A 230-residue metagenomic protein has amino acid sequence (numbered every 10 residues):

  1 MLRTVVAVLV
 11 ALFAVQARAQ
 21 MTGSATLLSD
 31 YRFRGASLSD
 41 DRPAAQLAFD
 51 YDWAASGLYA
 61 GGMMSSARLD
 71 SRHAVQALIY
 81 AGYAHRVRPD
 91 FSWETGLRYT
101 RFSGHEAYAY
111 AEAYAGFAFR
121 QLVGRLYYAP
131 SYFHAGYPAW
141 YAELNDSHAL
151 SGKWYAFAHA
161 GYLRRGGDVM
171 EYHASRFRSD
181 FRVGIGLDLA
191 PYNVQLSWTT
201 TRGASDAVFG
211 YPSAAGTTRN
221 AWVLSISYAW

Functional and structural regions predicted by a protein language model:
A19-R68: Short glycine/proline- and aromatic-enriched beta-strand/turn motifs that initiate or cap beta-hairpins
M21-A25, L58-G62, I79, W93-T95 (+6 more regions): Transmembrane beta-strands of outer-membrane beta-barrel proteins
A25-S29, L47-Y51, A81-Y83, L97 (+4 more regions): Residues on the lipid-exposed face of transmembrane beta-strands in outer-membrane beta-barrel proteins
T26-D30, M63-A67, A84, R98-F102 (+5 more regions): Outer-membrane beta-barrel pore domains and translocons
D41-A45, H73-A77, F91, A107-A113 (+5 more regions): Residues that define the transmembrane beta-barrel architecture of outer-membrane proteins
A54-S56, R86-D90, F119-L122, A149-K153 (+1 more regions): Outer-membrane beta-barrel channels and translocator barrels
Y110-H173, W198: Detector for outer-membrane/organellar transmembrane beta-barrel domains, recognizing the amphipathic beta-strand
R120, V183-N193, W198-T200, G216-W230: Outer-membrane beta-barrel "beta-signal"
